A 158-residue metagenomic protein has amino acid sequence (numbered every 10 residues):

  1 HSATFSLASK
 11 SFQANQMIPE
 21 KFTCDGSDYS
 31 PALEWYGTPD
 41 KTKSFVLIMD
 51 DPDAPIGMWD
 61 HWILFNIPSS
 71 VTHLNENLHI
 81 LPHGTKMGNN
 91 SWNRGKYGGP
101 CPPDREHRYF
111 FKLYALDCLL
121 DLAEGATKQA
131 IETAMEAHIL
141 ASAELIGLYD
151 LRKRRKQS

Functional and structural regions predicted by a protein language model:
H1-S158: N-terminus-centered regions that define maturation/targeting leaders and the start of the first functional domain
